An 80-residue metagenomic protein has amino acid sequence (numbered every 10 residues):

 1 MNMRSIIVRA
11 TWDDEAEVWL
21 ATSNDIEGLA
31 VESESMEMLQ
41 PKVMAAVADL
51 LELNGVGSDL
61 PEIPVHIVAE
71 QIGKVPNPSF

Functional and structural regions predicted by a protein language model:
M1-R9, E37-F80: Short, charged, surface-exposed hinge/linker loops at domain edges that act as mobile lids or interdomain connectors
S5-I6, D13-E15, S33: Short secondary-structure boundary micro-motifs
T11-I26: Short aromatic-glycine-(Arg/Gly/Cys) micro-motifs in beta-strand/loop hairpins
D25-G28, D59: Residue-level preference for alpha-helix termini and adjacent loops
E27-M38: A short, exposed loop/beta-hairpin motif centered on an aromatic-Gly-Thr core
